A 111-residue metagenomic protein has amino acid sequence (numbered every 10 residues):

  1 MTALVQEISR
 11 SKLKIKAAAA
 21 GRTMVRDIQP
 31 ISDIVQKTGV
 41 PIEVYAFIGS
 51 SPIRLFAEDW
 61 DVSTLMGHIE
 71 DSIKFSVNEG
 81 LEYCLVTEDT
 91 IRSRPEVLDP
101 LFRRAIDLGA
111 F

Functional and structural regions predicted by a protein language model:
T2-K12, V25-F111: Alpha/beta enzyme core
A17-G21: A glycine-rich helix N-cap at a beta->alpha junction
